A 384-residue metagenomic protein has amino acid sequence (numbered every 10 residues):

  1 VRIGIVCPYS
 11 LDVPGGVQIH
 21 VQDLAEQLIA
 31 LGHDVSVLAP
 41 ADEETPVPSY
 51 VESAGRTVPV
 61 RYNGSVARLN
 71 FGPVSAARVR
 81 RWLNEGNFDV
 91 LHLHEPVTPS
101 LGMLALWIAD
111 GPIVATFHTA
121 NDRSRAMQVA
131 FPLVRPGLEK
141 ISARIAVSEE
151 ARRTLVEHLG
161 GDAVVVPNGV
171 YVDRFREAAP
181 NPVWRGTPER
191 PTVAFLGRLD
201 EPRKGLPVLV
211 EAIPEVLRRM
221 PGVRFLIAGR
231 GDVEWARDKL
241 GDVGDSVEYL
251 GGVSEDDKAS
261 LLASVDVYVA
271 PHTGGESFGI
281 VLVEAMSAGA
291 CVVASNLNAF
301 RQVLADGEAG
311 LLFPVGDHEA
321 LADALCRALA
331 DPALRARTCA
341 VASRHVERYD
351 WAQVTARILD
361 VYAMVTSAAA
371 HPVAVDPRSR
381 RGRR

Functional and structural regions predicted by a protein language model:
A41-D42, L196, R224-R237: Glycosyltransferase donor-sugar binding loop
E150, G169: Carbohydrate-associated surface elements
V170-T187, R237: Acidic anion/phosphate-binding donor-loop and adjacent secondary structure in glycosyltransferase catalytic cores
W184-K204, V210-P214, L226: Conserved donor-binding/catalytic core segment of Leloir-type glycosyltransferases
W235-S260: Nucleotide-activated donor-binding/catalytic signature segment of Leloir-type glycosyltransferases, i.e., the conserved
V267, C291-A294: Short hydrophobic beta-strand element within catalytic cores of glycosyltransferases and related nucleotide-activated
D306-G307, L311-H318, R327-A333: Conserved acidic donor-binding segment of nucleotide-sugar-dependent glycosyltransferases
A320, R327, L334-R348, R357-D360: A short, well-ordered alpha-helix in the C-terminal region of glycosyltransferases
